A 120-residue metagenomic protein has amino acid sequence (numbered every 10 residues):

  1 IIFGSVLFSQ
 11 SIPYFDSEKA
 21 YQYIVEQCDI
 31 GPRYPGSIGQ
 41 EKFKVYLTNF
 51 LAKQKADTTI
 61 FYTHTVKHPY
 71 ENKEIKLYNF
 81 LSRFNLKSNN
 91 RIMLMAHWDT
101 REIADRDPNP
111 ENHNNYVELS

Functional and structural regions predicted by a protein language model:
I1-P13: Bacterial Sec-dependent N-terminal signal peptides
L7-F8, F43, N112: Intrinsic low-complexity, intrinsically disordered segments enriched in polar/basic residues
P13-D16, G36, Q40, S120: Aromatic-acidic/polar surface patches that form glycan- and anion
S17-Y23, C28-I30, F80-S120: Catalytic-core environment of secreted peptidases
V25-E26, P32-K87: A non-catalytic alpha/beta surface segment that caps or lines the substrate-entry region of metallo-dependent hydrolase
